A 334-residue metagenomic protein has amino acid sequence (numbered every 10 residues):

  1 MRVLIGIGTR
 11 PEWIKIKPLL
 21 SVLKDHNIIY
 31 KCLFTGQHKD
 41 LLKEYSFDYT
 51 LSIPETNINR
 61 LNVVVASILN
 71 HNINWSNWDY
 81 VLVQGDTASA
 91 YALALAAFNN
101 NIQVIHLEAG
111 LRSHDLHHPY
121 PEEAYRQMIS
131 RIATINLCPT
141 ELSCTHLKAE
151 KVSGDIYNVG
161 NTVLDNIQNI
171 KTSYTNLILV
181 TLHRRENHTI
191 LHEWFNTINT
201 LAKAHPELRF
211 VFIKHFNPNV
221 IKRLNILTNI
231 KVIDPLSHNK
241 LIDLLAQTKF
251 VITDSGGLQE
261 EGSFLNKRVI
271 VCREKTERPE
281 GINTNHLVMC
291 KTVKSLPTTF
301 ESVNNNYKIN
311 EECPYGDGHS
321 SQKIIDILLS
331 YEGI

Functional and structural regions predicted by a protein language model:
M1-F212, N217-I334: Nucleotide-activated sugar donor-binding and catalytic core shared by glycosyltransferases and related lipid-linked
